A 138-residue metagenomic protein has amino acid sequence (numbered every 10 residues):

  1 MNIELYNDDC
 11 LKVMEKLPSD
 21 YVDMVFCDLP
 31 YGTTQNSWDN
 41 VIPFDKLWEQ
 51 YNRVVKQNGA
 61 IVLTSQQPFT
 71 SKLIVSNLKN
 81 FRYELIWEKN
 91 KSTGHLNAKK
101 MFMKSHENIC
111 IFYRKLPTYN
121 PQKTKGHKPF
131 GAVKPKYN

Functional and structural regions predicted by a protein language model:
M1-N138: Core catalytic lobe of class I
